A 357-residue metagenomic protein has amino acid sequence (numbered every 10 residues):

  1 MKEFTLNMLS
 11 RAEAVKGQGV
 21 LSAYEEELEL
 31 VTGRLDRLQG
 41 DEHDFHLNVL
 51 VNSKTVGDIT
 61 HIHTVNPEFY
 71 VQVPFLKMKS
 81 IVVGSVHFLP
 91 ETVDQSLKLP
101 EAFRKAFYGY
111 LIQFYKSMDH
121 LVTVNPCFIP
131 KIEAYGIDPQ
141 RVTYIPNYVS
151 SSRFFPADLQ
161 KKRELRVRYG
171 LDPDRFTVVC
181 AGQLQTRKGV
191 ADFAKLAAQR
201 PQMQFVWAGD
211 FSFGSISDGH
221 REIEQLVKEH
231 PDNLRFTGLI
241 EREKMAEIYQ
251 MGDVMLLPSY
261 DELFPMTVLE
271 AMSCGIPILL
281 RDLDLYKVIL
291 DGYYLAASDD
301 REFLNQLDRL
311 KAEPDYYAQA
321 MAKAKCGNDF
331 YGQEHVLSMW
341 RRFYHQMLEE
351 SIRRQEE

Functional and structural regions predicted by a protein language model:
A102-L121: Membrane-proximal helix-turn-helix segments that form the acceptor-binding/catalytic region of lipid-linked
D172-K188, A194-A197, V206: Conserved donor-binding/catalytic core segment of Leloir-type glycosyltransferases
Q204-E222, G238: Glycosyltransferase donor-sugar binding loop
G219-E243: Nucleotide-activated donor-binding/catalytic signature segment of Leloir-type glycosyltransferases, i.e., the conserved
L239, E247-G252: Short alpha-helical donor nucleotide-sugar binding micro-motif in glycosyltransferases
Y260: Aromatic "clamp/platform" in nucleotide-sugar-dependent glycosyltransferases that forms part of the donor/acceptor
S273, P277-L280: Short hydrophobic beta-strand element within catalytic cores of glycosyltransferases and related nucleotide-activated
G292-E302, L307-D315: Conserved acidic donor-binding segment of nucleotide-sugar-dependent glycosyltransferases
